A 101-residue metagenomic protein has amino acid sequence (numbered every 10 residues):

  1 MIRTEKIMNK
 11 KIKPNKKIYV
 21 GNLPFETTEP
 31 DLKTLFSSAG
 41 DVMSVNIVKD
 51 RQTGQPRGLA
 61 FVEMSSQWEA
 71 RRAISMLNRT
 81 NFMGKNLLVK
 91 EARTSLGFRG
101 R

Functional and structural regions predicted by a protein language model:
M1-S38, M43-R57, E63-R101: Intrinsically disordered, low-complexity RNA-binding regions enriched in Gly/Arg/Ser/Tyr
